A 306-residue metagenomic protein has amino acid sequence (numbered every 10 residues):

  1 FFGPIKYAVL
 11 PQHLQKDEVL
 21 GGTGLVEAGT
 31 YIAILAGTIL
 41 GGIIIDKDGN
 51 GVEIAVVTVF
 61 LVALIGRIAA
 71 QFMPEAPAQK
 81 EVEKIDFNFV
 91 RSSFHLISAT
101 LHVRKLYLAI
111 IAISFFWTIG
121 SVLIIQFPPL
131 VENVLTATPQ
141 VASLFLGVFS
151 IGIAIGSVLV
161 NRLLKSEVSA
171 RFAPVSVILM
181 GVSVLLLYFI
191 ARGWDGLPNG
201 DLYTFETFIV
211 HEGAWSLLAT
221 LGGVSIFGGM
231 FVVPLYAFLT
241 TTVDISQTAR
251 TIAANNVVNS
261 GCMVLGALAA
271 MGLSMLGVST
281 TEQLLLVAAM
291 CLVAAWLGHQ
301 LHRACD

Functional and structural regions predicted by a protein language model:
F1-I45, L108, F116-I125, L146-S150 (+3 more regions): Substrate-agnostic recognition of the 12-TM MFS/MFS-like secondary transporter fold
K6-A8, Q12, V56-I85, A191-D195 (+1 more regions): Helix-loop junctions on the cytosolic side of multi-pass membrane transporters, especially the intracellular loop
V9-H13, L130-L135, S166, F238-V243 (+1 more regions): Helix-to-coil boundary motifs at intracellular loop junctions of multi-pass secondary transporters
I34-V59, N133-V134, R162, M263-L284: Transmembrane alpha-helix termini and helix-breaking/packing motifs in multi-pass membrane transporters
I45, I155-F172, S274-M275: Helix-to-loop junctions at the C-terminal end of transmembrane segments in multipass secondary transporters
D48-V57, S98-I155, A173, V177-V182 (+3 more regions): A single, central transmembrane helix in multi-pass transporters
E75-I111, V134, G200-V210: Juxtamembrane intracellular "pre-TM" segments in multi-pass secondary transporters
I178-V210: C-terminal ends and interior cores of transmembrane alpha-helices in multi-pass membrane transporters/permeases
